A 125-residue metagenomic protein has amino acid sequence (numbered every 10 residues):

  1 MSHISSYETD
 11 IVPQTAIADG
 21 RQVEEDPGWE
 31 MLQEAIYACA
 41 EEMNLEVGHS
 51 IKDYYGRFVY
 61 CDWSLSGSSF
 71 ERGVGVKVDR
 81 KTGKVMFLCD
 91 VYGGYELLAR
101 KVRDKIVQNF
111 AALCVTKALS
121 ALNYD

Functional and structural regions predicted by a protein language model:
M1-D125: Interaction-mediating elements
